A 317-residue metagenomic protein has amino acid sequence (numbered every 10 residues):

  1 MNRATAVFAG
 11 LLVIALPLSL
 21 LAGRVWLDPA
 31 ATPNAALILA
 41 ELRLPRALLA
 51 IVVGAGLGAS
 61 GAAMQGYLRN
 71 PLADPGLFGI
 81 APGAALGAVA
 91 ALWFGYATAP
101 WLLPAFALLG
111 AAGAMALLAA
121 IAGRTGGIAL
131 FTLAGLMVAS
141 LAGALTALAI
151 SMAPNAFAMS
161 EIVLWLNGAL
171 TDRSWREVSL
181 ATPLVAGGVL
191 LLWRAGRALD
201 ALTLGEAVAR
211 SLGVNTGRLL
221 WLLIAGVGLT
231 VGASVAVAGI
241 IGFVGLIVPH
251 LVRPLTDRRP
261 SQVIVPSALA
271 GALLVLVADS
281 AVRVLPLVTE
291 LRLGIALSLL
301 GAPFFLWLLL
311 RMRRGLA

Functional and structural regions predicted by a protein language model:
M1-A317: Alpha-helical transmembrane segments in inner-membrane proteins
